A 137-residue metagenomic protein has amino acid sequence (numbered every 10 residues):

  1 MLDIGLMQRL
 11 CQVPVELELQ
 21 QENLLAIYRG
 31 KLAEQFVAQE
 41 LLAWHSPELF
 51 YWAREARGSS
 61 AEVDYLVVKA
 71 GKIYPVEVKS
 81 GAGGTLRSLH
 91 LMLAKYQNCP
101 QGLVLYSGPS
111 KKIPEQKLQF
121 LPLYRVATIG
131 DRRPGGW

Functional and structural regions predicted by a protein language model:
M1-W137: A cross-kingdom feature that marks ATP-driven nucleic-acid transaction machinery
